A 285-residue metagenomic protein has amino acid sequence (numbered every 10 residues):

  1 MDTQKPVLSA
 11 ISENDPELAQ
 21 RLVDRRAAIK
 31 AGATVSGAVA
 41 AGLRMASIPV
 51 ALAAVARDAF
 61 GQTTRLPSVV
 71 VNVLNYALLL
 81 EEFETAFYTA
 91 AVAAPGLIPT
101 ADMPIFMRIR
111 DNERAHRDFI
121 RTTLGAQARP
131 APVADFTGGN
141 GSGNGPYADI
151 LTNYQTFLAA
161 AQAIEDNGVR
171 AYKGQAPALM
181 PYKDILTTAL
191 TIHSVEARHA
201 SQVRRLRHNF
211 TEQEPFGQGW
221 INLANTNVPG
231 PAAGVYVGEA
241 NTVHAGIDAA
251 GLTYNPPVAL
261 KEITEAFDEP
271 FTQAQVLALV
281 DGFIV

Functional and structural regions predicted by a protein language model:
D2-V23, K30-A40, R44-V285: All-alpha RGS (Regulator of G-protein Signaling) helical domain and cognate RGS-like helical scaffolds
